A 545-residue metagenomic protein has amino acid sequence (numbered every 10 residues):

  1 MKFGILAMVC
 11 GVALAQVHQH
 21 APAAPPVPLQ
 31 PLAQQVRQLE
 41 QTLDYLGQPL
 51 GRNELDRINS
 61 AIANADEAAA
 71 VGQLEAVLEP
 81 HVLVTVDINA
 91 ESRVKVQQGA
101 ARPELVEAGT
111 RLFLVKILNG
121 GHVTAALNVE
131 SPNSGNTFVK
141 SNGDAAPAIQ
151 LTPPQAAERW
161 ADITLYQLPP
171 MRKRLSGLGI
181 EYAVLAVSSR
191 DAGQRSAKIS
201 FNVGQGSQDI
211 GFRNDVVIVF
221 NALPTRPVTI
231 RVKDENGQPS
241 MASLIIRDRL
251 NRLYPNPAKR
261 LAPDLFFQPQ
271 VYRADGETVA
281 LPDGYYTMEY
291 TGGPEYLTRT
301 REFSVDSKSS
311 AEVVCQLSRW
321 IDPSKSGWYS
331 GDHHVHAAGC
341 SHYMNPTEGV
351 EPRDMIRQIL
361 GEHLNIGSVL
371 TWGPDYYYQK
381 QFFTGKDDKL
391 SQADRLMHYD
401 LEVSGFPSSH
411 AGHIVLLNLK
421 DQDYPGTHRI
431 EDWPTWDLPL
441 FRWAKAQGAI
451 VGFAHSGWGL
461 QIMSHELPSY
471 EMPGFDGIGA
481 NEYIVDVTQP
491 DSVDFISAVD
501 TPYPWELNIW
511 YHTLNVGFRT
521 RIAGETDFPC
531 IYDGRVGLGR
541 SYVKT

Functional and structural regions predicted by a protein language model:
L29-Q30, R52, R57, I62-A222 (+1 more regions): Long, low-hydrophobicity ectodomains and other hydrophilic envelope-associated domains
P169-R174, L178-A186, N214-V216, L253-V279: Short, solvent-exposed S/T- and G/P-enriched segments that are highly enriched in secreted/extracellular and lumenal
G211, Q270-R273, T278-L281, P294-E312: Structured interaction patches on ligand/partner-binding surfaces of diverse proteins
N214-A222, F303-S326: Extracellular beta-sheet/turn segments enriched in Thr/Pro/Gly and aliphatic residues
R226-E235, L244-I246, Y286, C315: A short, amphipathic beta-strand motif
N236-L261: Short, ordered, surface-exposed loop/turn motifs in non-cytosolic proteins
L244, D283-P294, I359: A short, solvent-exposed beta-strand micro-motif common in secreted/extracellular proteins
E295, R299, S324-D533: Catalytic cores of extracellular degradative/oxidative enzymes
